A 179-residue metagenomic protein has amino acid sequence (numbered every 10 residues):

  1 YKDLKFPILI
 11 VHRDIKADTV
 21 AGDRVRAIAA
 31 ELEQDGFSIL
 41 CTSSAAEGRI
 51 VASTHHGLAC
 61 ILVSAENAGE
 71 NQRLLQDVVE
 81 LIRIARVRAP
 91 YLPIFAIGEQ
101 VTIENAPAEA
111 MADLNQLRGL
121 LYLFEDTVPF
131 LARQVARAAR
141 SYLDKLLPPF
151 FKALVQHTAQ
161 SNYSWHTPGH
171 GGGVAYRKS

Functional and structural regions predicted by a protein language model:
Y1-E31, D35-S38, G57, V128-K178: Non-catalytic signal-transmission and effector/linker regions of two-component phosphorelay proteins
I10, F95-A96: Structural beta-sheet core signal
T19-R26, A45, H55-Y91, G98-P107: Conserved phosphotransfer microenvironments
E31, R83-R88, E109-Q116: Short, surface-exposed basic-aromatic patches at helix termini and helix-loop junctions that form
G36-S44, V51: Short hydrophobic/Thr-rich beta-strand motif most characteristic of the beta2 strand and flanking loop of CheY-like
I61, I94, L120-Y122: Two-component signal transduction core modules
A106-D126: As written
